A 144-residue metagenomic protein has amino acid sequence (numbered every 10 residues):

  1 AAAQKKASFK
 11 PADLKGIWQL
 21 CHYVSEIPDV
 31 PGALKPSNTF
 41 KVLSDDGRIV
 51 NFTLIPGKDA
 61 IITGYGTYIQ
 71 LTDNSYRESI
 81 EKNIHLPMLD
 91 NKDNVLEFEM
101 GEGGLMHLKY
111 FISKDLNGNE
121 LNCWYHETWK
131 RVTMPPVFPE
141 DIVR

Functional and structural regions predicted by a protein language model:
A2-T63, R77-R144: Lipid interaction determinants
G66-I69: Extracellular/luminal ectodomains and secreted, surface-exposed scaffolds of diverse proteins
L71-Y76: Short, conserved beta-turn/loop elements at beta-strand boundaries and strand-helix junctions
